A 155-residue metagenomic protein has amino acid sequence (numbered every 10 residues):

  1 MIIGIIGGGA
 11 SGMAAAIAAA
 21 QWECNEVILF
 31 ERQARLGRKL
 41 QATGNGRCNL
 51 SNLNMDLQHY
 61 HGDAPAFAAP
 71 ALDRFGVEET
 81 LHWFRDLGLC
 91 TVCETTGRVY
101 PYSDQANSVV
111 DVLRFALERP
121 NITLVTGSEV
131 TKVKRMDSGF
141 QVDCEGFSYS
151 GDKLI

Functional and structural regions predicted by a protein language model:
M1, C24-N25, F140, D152: Nucleotide donor/acceptor-binding cores
I2-L29: N-terminal Rossmann-like FAD-binding beta1-loop-alpha1 element of flavoenzymes
G12-A14, L36-K39: Short N-terminal binding/cap micro-motifs at the start of the first secondary-structure element
N45-T95: Glycine-rich active-site loop/strand segments that organize a redox cofactor
A68-G76, T95-F115, V125: Short beta-strand to alpha-helix junction loop
N107-S108, V112-I155: Predominantly flavin-linked oxidoreductase catalytic cores and closely associated redox partners
